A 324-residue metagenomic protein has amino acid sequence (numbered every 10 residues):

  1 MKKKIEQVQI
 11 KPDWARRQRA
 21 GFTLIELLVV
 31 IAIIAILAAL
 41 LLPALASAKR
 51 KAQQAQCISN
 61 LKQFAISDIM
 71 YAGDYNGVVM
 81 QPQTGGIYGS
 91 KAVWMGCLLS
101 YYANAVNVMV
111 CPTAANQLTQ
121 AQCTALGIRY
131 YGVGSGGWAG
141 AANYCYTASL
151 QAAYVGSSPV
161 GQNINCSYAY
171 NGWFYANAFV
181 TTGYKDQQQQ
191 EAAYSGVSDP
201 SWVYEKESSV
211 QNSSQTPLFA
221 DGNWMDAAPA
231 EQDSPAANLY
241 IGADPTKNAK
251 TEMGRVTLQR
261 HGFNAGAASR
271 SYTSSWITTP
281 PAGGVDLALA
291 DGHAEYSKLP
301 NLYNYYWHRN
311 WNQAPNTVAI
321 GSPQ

Functional and structural regions predicted by a protein language model:
M1-L24: N-terminal leader/signal peptides at the extreme start of proteins
I5-Q7, A15-R16, A39, L61 (+2 more regions): Intrinsically disordered, low-complexity regions enriched for glutamine and histidine
R19-S59: Amphipathic alpha-helical segments typified by the pilin-like N-terminal helix that continues immediately C-terminal
A55-Q324: Short, well-structured segments within or immediately adjacent to enzyme catalytic domains that line ligand-binding
